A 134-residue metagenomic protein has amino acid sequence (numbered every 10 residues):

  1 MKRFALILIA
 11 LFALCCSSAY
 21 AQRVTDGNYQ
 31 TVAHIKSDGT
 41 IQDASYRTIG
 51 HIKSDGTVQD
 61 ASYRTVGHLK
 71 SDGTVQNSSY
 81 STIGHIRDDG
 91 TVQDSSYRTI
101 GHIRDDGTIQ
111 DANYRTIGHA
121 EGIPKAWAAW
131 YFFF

Functional and structural regions predicted by a protein language model:
M1-F4: Positively charged n-region of N-terminal signal peptides that target proteins for export
I7-C15: Bacterial N-terminal signal peptides
Y20-F134: Intrinsically disordered, low-complexity proline/glycine-rich segments
